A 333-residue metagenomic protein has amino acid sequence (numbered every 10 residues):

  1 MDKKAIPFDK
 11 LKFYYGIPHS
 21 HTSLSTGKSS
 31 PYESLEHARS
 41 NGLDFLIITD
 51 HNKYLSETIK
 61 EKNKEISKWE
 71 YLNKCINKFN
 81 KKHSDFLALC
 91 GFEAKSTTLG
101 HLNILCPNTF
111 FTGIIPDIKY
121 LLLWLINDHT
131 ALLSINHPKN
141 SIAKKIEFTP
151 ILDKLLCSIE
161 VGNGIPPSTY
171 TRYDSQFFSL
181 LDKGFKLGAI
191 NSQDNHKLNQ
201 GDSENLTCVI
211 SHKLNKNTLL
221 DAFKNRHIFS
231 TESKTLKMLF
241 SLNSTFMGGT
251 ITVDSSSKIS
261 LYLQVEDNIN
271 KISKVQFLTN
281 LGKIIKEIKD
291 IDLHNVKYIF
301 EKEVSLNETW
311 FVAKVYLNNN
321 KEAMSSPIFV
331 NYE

Functional and structural regions predicted by a protein language model:
M1-F13, S34, G188, N195-E333: C-terminal functional module detector
D2-T130, N136, K144-K145, K154 (+6 more regions): A metal-dependent hydrolase metal-coordination microenvironment
K139-K144, V296: Short acidic loop-to-helix transition motifs that present clustered carboxylates
I151: Glycine/threonine-rich phosphate-binding loop and adjacent beta-strand/alpha-helix elements that clamp
K154-L155, F185, E204-N205: Short, structured coil segments at secondary-structure junctions
